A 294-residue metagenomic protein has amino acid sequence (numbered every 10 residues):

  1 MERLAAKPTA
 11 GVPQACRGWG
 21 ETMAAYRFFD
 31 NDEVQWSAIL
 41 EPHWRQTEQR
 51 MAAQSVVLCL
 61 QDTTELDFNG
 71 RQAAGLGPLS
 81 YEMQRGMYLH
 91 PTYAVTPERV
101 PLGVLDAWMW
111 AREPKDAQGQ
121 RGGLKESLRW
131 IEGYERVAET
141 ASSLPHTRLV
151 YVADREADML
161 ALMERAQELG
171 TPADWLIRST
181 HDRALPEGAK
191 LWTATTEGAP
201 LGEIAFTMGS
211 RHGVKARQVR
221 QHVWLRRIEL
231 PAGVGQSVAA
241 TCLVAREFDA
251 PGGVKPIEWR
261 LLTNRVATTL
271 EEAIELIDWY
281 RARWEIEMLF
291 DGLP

Functional and structural regions predicted by a protein language model:
M1-A73, E82-Y88, Y93-P294: Single, function-defining residue in the core of a domain
L76-G77: A glycine- and small-aliphatic-rich helix-loop capping segment at beta-alpha/alpha-beta transitions that lines
